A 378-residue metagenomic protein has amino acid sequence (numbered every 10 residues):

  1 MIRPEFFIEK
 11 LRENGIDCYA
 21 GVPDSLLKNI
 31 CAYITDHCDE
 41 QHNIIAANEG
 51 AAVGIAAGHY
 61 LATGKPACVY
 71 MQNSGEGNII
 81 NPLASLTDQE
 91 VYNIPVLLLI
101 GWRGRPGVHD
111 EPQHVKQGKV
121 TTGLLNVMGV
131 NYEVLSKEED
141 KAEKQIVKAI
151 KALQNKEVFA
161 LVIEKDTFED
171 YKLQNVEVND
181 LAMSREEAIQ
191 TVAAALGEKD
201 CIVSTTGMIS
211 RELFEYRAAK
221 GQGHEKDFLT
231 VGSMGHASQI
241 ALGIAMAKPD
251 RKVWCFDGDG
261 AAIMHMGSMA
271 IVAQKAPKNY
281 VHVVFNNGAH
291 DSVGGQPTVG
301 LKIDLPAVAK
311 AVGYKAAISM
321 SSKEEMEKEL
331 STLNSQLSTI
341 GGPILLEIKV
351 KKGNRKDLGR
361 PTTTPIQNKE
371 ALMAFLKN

Functional and structural regions predicted by a protein language model:
M1-N126, V130-L242, M246-R251, V299 (+3 more regions): Thiamine diphosphate
M71-S74, R251-A262, G267-M269: DG-centered beta-turn motif at the end of beta-strands
A84, N93-V96, M266-N286: A short alpha/beta connector and helix-capping loop motif
E157-V162, G341-I348: Active-site regions of oxyanion-processing enzymes, predominantly non-cytosolic
I202, V253-F256, V283: Residue-level marker for buried hydrophobic side chains located in beta-strands that build the well-ordered beta-sheet
N279-G313, S319: A contiguous pocket-lining binding segment that forms or flanks enzyme active sites
S331-G341: Short, basic, low-complexity termini and linkers enriched in Ser/Thr/Gly/Pro that act as targeting/leader peptides
I348-R355, G359-P361: Low-complexity intrinsically disordered segments
